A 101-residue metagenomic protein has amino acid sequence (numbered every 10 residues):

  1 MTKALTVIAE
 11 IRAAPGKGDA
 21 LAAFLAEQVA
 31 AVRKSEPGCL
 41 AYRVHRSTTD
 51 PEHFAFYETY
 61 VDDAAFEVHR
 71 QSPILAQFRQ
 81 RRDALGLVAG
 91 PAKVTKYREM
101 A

Functional and structural regions predicted by a protein language model:
M1, K17, L21, Q71 (+1 more regions): Terminal low-complexity, poorly structured segments
M1-K3, R43-E52, F78-A101: Glycine-rich beta-strand-turn "strand-cap" elements at beta-sheet edges
K3-S35: N-terminal first-folded block
A4-R12, A41-R70: Short, well-ordered beta-strand segments in beta-rich or mixed alpha/beta enzyme and ligand-binding folds
G16, E27, T49-P51, P73: Short alpha-helical
E27-A41, T59-K93: An amphipathic, aromatic/His-enriched active-site/gating alpha helix that lines ligand/cofactor pockets
